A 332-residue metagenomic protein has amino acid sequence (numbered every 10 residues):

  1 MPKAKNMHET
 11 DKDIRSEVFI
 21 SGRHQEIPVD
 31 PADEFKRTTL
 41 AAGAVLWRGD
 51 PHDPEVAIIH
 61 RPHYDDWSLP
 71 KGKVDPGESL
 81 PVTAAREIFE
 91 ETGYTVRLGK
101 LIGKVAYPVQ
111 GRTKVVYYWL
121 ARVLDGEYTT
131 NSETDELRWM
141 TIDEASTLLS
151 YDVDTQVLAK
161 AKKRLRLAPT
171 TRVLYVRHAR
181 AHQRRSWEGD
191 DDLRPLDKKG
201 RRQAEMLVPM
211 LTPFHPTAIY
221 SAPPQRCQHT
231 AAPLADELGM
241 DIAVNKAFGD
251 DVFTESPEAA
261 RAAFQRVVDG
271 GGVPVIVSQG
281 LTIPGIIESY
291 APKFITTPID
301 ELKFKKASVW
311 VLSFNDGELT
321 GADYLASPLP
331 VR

Functional and structural regions predicted by a protein language model:
P2, N6-D13, D65-D66, T129-Q183 (+1 more regions): Nudix hydrolase/Nudix homology domain
P2-G43: Acidic, metal-coordinating catalytic segment for phosphate/diphosphate chemistry, firing primarily on the Nudix
A42-L46, S308-V311: Short beta-strand scaffold segments in enzyme catalytic cores
P51-T95, W187-R194, K199: Conserved Nudix-box catalytic region and its N-terminal flanking loop in Nudix hydrolases and closely related
G72-G77, T83, T170-S256, P284 (+2 more regions): Active-site-proximal alpha-helix that buttresses catalytic centers in soluble enzyme cores
V74-R97, V105-Q156: Unchanged
Y94-G103, D241-N245: A short coil-to-beta-strand element that immediately follows conserved catalytic motifs
R261-T320: Active-site-adjacent alpha-helix immediately C-terminal to a catalytic or transition-state-stabilizing loop
